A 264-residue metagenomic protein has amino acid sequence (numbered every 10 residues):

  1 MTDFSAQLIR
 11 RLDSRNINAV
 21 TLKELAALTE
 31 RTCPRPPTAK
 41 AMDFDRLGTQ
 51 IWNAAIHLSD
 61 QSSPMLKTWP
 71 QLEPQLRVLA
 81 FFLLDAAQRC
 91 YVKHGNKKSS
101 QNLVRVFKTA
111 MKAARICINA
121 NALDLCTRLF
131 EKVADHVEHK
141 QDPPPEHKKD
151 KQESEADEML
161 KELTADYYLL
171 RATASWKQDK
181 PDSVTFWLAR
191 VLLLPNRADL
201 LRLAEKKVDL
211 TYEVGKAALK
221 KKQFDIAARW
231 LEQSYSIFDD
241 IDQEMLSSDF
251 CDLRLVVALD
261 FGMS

Functional and structural regions predicted by a protein language model:
M1-S264: Non-TPR docking regions that flank or precede TPR/alpha-solenoid scaffolds in eukaryotic proteins
